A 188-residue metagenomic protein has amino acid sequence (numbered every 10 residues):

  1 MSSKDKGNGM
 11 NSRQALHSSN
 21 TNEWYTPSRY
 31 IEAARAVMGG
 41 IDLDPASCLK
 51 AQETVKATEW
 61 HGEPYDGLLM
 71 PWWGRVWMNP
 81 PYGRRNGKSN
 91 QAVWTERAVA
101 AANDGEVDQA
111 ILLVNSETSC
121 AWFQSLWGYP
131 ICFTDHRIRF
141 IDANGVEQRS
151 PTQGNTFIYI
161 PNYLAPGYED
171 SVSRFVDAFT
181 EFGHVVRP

Functional and structural regions predicted by a protein language model:
S2-P188: Class I S-adenosyl-L-methionine-dependent methyltransferase catalytic core
